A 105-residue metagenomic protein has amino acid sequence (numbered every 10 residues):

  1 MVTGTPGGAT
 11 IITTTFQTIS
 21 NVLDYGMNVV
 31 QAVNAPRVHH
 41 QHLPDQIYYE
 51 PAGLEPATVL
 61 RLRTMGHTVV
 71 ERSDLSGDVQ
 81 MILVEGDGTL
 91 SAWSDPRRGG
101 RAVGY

Functional and structural regions predicted by a protein language model:
M1-R72: Proteins synthesized as precursors that undergo proteolytic processing into mature forms
L54-Y105: Cofactor-centric catalytic regions
